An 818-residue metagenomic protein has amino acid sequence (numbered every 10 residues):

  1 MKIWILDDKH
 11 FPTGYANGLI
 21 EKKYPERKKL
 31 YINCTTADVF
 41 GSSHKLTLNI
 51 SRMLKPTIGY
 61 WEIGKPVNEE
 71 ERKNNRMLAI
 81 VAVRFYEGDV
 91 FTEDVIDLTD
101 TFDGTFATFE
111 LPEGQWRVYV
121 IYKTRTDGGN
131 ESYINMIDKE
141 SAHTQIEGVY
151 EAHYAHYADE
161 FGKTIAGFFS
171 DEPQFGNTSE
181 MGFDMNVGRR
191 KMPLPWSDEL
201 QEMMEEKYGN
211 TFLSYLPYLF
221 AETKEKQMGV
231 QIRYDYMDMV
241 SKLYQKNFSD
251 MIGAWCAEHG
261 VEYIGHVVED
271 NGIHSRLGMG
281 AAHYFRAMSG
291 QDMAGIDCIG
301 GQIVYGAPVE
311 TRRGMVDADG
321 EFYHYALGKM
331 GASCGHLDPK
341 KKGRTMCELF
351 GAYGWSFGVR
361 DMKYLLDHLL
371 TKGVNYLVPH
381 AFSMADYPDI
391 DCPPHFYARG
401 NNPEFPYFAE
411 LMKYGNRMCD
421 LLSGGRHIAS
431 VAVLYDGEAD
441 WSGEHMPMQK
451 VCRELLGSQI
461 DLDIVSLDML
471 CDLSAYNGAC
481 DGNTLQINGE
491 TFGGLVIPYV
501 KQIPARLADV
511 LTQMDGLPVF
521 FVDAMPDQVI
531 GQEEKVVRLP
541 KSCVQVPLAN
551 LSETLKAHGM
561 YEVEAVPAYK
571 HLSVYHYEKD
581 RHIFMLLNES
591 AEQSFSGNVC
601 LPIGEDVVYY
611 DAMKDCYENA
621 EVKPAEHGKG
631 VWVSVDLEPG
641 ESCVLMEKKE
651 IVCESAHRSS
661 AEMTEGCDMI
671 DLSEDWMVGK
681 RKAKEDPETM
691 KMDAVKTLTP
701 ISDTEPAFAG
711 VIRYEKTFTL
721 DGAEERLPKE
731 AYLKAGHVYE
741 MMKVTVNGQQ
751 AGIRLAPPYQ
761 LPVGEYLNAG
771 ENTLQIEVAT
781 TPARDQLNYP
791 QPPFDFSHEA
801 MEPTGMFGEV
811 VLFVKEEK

Functional and structural regions predicted by a protein language model:
M1-K22, R27-Y31, T36-D38, S42-T47 (+8 more regions): Carbohydrate-binding surfaces of carbohydrate-active enzymes
D7-D8, T13-D159: Catalytic and substrate-binding clefts that recognize carbohydrates or anionic sugar/phosphate headgroups
F106-E110, W632-V635, Q760-E765: Exposed aromatic-hydrophobic patches
G114, N768-G770: A glycine-anchored, Pro-Gly-centered beta-turn/N-cap motif
R125-G128, I651-C653, A779-L787: Short acidic/polar inter-strand loop motif in beta-rich domains
V599, F718, E724-N747, L774-E777: Aromatic-lined ligand-binding clefts that engage carbohydrates, nucleic acids, or primary amines
L698-P706, P793-K818: Non-catalytic, glycine-rich low-complexity segments
A751-G752: Short hydrophobic beta-strand segments in globular cytosolic domains
